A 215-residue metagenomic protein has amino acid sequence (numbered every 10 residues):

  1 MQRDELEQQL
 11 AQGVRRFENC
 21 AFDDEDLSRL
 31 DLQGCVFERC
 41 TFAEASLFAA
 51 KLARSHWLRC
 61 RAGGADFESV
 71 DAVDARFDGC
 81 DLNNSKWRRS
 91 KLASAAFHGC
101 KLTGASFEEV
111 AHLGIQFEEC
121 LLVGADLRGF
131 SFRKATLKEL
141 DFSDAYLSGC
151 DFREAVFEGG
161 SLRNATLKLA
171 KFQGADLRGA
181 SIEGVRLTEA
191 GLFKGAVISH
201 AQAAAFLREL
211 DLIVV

Functional and structural regions predicted by a protein language model:
M1-V215: Tandem repeat scaffolds
